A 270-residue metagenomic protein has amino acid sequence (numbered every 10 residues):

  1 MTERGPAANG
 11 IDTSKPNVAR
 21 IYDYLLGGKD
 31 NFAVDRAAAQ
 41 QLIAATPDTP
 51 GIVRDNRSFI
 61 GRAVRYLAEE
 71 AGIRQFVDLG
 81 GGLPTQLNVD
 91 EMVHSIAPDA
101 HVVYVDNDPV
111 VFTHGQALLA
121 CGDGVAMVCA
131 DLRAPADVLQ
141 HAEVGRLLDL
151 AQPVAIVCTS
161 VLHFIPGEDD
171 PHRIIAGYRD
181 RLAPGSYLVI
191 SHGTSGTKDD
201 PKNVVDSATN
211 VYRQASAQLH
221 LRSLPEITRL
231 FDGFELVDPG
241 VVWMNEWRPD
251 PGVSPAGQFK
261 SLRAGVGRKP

Functional and structural regions predicted by a protein language model:
M1-A130, A134-A136, H141-L150, S261: Rossmann-like AdoMet
A120, A183, D232: Short conserved AdoMet
V128, V154-C158, I174-I175, R181-S195: Conserved beta-strand signature within the Rossmann-like core of class I S-adenosyl-L-methionine
L132-R133, A142-H172, Y178: A short SAM/SAH-binding and catalytic strip from SAM-dependent methyltransferases
Y178-R179, F231: Class I S-adenosylmethionine-dependent transferase superfamily signal
K202-P225: Conserved Class I S-adenosyl-L-methionine
A217-V241: Short alpha-helix
G240-V242, E246-P270: Core SAM-dependent methyltransferase catalytic element
